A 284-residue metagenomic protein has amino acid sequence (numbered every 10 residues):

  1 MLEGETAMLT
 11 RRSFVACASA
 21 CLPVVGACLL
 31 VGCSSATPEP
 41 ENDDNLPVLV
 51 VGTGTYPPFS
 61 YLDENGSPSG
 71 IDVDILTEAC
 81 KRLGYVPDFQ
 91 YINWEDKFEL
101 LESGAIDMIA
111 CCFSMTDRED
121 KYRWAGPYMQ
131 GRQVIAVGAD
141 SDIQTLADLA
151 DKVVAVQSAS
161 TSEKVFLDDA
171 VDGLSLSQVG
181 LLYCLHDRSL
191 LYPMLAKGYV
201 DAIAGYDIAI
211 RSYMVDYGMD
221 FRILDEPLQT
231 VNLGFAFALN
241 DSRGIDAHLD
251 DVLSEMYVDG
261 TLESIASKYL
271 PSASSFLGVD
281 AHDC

Functional and structural regions predicted by a protein language model:
M1-L29: N-terminal secretory signal peptides
S34, V73-R82, I143, A147-T161 (+1 more regions): Extended ligand-binding regions for polar small-molecule ligands
L46-G70: Short glycine-rich His-centered loop
T53-G54, Q130-V137, V215-S254, S272-C284: Periplasmic-binding protein-like
V73, F89-E99, L181-P193, K197 (+1 more regions): Short helix-initiation/N-cap motifs at beta->coil->alpha
L76-Y85, S162-L185, M214-G218: Ligand-binding cleft/hinge of the Venus flytrap
T77, V86-D148, P227: Acidic, polar ligand-binding/catalytic clefts
D96-E99, C112-K121, V165-D168, A196-T230: A ligand-binding cleft/hinge motif common to bilobed small-molecule-binding domains
